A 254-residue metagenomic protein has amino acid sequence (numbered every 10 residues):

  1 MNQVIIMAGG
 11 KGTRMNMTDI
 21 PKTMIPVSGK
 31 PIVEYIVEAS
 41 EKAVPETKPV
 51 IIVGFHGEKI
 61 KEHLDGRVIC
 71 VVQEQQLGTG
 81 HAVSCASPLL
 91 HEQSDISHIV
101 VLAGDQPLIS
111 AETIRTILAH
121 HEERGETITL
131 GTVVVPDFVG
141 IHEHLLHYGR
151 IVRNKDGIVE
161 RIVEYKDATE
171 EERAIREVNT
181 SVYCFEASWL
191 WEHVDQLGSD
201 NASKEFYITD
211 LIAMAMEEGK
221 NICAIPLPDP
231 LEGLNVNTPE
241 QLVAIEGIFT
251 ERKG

Functional and structural regions predicted by a protein language model:
M1-M17: N-terminal nucleotide-binding beta1-loop-alpha1 segment
N2, R176-G254: Conserved alpha/beta core of the MobA/IspD/sugar-nucleotide pyrophosphorylase nucleotidyltransferase superfamily
V4-I6, I51, V101, I128-G131 (+1 more regions): Structural beta-sheet core signal
G10, F55, G104, E112 (+2 more regions): Alpha-helix/helix-capping structural signal
D19-M24, L197-D200: Short glycine-enriched, charge-decorated loop/helix-capping segments at active-site entrances that position
T23, K48, I69, I158 (+1 more regions): Conserved beta-strand segments of alpha/beta enzyme cores
P26, K30-G104, L108-A119, E123: Conserved N-terminal catalytic core of the sugar/cofactor nucleotidyltransferase
I109-A202, I225: Conserved core of the sugar-phosphate nucleotidyltransferase
